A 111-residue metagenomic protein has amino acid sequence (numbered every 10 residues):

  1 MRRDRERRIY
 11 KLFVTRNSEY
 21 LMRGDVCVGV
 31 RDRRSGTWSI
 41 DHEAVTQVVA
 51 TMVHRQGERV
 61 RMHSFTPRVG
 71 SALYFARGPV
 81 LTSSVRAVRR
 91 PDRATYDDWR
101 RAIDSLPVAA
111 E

Functional and structural regions predicted by a protein language model:
M1-E6: A short acidic-Thr-Gly-centered motif at the start of a beta-strand
Y10-T15: A short beta-strand micro-motif
R16, V26-V28, R34-S35: An extracellular/secretory-lumen and virion-surface interaction module
Y20-G24: Broad, structure-driven detector of short, well-ordered beta-strand segments within folded domains
G36-E111: Low-complexity intrinsically disordered segments
